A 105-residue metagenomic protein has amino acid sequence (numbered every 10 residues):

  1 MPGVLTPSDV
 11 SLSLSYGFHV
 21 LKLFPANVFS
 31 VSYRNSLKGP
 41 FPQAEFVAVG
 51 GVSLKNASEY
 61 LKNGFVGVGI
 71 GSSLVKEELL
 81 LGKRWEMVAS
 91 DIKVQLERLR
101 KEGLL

Functional and structural regions predicted by a protein language model:
M1, S15-V20, P40-E45, K62-V68: Glycine-enriched alpha-helix->loop->beta-strand junction motifs that scaffold or abut catalytic
P2-P7, A26-V28, V47-L54: Glycine-rich beta-to-alpha transition loops that act as phosphate-gripper elements at the mouths of alpha/beta enzyme
S8-Y16, Y33, V52-V68: Catalytic cores of alpha/beta
L12, S32-G39, E59, M87-S90 (+1 more regions): Alpha-helical scaffolding segments of alpha/beta enzyme cores, especially the outer helices of TIM-barrel or partial
L12-P42: Amphipathic repeat-derived elements
F24-S30, F65-R84: Glycine-rich phosphate-binding active-site loops on the catalytic face of alpha/beta enzymes
F41-A44, V49, W85-M87: Short acidic, glycine/proline-enriched helix-loop-strand junctions
L61, E77-L105: C-terminal helical cap(s) of enzyme catalytic domains, especially alpha/beta-barrels
